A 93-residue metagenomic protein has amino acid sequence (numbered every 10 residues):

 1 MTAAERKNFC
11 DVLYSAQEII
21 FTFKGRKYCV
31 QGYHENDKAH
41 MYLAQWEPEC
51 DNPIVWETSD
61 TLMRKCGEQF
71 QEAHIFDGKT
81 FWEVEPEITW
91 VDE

Functional and structural regions predicted by a protein language model:
M1-V12, W82, P86-V91: Short, basic/low-complexity N-terminal boundary segments at the transition from targeting/disordered tails
E5-A16, W56, G67, H74: Residue-level detector of functional hotspots within protein domains
E5-N8, K24-R26, Y33, D37-K38 (+2 more regions): Residue-level signal for functionally critical sites in structured catalytic/ligand-binding pockets
Y14-E47: Amphipathic, interaction-prone secondary-structure segments
I19-K27, F76-I88, E93: Short glycine-rich, low-complexity/disordered patches
G32, L43-P48, E83-P86, W90-D92: Surface-exposed beta-strand edges and flanking loops
H34-K79: Acidic, aromatic-enriched beta-alpha/helix-loop junctions
